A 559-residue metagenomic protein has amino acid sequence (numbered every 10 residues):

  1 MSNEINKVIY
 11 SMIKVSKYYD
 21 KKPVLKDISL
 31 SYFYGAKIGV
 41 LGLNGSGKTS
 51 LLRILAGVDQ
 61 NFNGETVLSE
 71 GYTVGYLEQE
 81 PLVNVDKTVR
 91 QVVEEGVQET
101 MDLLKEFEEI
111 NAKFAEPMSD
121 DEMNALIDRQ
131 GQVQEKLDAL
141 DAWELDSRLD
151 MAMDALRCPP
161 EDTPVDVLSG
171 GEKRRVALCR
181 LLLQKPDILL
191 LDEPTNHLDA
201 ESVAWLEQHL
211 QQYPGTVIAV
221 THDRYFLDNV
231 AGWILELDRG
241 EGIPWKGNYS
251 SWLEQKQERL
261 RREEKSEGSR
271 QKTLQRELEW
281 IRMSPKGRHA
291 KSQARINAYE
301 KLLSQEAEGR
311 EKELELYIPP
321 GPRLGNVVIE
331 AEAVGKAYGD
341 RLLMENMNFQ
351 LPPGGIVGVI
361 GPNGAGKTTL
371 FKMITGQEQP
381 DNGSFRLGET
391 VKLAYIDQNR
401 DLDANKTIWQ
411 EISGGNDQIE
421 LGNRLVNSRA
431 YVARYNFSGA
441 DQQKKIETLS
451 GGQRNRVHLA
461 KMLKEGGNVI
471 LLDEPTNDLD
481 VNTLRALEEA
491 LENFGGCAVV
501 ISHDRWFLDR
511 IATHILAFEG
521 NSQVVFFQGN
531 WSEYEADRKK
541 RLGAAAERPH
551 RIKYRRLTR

Functional and structural regions predicted by a protein language model:
M1-G268, K312, P320-R559: ABC ATP-binding cassette signature C-motif
Q255-A298, L302-G309: Intracellular alpha-helical coupling/juxtamembrane segments of multi-pass membrane proteins
